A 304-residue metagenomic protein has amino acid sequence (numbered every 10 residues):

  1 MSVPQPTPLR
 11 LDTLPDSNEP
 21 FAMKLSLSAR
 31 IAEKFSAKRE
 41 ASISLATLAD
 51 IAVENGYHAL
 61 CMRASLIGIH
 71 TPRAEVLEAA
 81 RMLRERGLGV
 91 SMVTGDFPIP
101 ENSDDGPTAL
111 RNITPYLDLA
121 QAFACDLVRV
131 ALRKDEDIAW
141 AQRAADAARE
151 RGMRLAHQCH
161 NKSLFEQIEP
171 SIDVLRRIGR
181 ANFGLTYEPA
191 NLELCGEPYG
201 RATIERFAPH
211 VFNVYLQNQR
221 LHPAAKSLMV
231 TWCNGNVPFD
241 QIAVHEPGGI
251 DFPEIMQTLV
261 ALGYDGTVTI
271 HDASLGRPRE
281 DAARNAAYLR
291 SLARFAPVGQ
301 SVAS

Functional and structural regions predicted by a protein language model:
S2-A122, R149, R180, A286-S304: N-terminal pre-domain/capping segments
L27, E33, A59, V93 (+2 more regions): Acidic/histidine-rich catalytic cores of soluble enzymes
K34-A41, R63-E75, P98-A109, L132-A139 (+5 more regions): Acidic-and-aromatic substrate-binding clefts and catalytic sites of carbohydrate-active enzymes
L45-A52, V76-A80, I113-L117, I138-A145 (+4 more regions): Generic structural signal for well-ordered alpha-helices, preferentially at hydrophobic/aromatic core positions
Y57, A122-C125, V211, Y264-D265: A structural motif
L88, C125, M153, L262-G266: A short helix->loop->beta-strand "cap" motif at the edges of active sites that frequently abuts
L119-E136, H157, T269-I270: Active-site groove signature of glycoside hydrolases
N213, D265-A273: Conserved active-site loop/cleft motifs that coordinate metal ions or position small ligands
